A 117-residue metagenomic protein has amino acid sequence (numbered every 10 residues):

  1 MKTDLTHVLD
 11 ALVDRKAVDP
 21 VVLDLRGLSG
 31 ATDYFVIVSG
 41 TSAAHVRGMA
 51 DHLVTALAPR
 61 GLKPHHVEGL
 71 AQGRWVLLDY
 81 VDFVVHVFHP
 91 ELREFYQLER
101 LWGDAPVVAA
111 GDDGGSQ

Functional and structural regions predicted by a protein language model:
M1-T32, G40-V76, F88-R93, L98-Q117: Polybasic/polar functional segments that serve as interface/processing modules
L78-Y80: Active-site beta-strand termini and strand-to-loop segments that position acidic
